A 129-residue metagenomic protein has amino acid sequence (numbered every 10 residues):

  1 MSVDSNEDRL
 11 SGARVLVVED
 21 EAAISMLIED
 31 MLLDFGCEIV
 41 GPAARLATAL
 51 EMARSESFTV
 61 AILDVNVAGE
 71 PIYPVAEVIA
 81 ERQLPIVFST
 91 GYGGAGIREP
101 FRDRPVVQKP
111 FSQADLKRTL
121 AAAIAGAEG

Functional and structural regions predicted by a protein language model:
M1-R14, R98, S112-G129: Non-catalytic signal-transmission and effector/linker regions of two-component phosphorelay proteins
E19: Conserved acidic carboxylate
A22-G41: Two-component/phosphorelay signaling modules centered on CheY-like receiver
P42-V60: Acidic, metal-coordinating helix/loop segments flanking the phosphotransfer/catalytic sites of two-component signaling
D64: Active-site residues of response regulator receiver
G69-P74: Acidic catalytic/metal-coordinating carboxylates
V87-S89: Hydrophobic/aromatic residues positioned on beta-strands within the core alpha/beta folds
K109: A Lys-centered signature of the CheY-like receiver
